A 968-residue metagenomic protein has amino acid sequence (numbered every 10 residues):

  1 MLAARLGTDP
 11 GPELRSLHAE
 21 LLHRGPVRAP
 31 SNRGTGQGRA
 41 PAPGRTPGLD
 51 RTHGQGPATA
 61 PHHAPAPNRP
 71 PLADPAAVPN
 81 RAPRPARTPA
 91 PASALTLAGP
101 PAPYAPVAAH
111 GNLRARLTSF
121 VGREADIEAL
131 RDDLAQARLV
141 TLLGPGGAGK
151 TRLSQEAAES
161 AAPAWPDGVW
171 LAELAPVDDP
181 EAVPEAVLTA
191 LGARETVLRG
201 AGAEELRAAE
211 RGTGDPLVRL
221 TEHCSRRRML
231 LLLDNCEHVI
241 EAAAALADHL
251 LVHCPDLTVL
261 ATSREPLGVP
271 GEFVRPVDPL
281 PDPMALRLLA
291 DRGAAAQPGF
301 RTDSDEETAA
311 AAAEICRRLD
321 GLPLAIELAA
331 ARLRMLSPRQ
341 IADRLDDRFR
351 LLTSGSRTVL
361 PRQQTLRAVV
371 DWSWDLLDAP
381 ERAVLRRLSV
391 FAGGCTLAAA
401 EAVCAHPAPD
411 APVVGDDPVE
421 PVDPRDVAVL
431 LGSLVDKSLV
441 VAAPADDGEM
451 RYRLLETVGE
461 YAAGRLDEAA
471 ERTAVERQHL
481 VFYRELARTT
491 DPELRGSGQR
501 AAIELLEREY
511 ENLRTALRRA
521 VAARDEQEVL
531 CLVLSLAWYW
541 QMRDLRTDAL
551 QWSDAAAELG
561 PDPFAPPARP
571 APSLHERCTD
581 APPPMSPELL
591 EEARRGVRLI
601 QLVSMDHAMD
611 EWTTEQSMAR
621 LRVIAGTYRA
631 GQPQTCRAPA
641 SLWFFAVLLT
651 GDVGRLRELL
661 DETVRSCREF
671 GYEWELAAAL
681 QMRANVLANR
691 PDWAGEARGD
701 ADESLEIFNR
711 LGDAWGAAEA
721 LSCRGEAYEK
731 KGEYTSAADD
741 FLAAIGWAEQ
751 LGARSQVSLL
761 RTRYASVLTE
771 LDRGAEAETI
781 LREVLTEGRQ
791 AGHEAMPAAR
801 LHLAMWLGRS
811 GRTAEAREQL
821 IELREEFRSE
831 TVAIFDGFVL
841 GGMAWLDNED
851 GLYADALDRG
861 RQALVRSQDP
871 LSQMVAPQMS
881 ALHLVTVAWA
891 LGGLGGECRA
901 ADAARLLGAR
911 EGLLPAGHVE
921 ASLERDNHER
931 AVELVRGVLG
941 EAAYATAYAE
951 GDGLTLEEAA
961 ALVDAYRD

Functional and structural regions predicted by a protein language model:
M1-P47, R51-H53, H62-P70, D74 (+9 more regions): Intrinsically disordered, charged and Pro/Gly-enriched terminal/linker segments that flank large helical-solenoid
S93-E528, L534-D548, D554, G851-L852 (+4 more regions): Aliphatic-rich helical/repeat scaffold segments used for oligomerization and domain docking
T473, R524-V529, A568-R569, L589-R594 (+9 more regions): Alpha-solenoid helical repeat architecture
L517-R518, A557-D562, A619-A630, D661-Y672 (+6 more regions): Amphipathic alpha-helical segments of tetratricopeptide repeats
R524-L532, S553-K730, S736-D740, Q756-L759: Internal alpha-solenoid helical repeat scaffolds
D544, G651, P691-D692, G732 (+4 more regions): Residue-level detector of the short coil/turn that links helix A to helix B within each tetratricopeptide repeat
